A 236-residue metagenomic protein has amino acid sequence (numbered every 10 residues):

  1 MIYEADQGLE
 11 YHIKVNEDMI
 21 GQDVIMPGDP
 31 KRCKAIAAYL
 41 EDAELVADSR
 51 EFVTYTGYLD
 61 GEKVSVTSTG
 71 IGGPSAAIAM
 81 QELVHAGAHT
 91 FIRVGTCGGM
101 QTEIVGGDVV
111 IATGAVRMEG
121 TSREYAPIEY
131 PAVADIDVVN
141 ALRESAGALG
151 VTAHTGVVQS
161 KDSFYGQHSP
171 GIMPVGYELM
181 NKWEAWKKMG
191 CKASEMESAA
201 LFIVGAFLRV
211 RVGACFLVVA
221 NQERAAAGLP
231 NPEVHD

Functional and structural regions predicted by a protein language model:
M1-A141: Metabolite-binding pocket within alpha/beta catalytic cores that recognizes anionic/polar moieties
C97-G98, S160, A200, V219: Conserved beta-strand edge residues that scaffold enzyme active sites
M100-T102, E119-G120, D162-S169, E223: Short acidic/glycine-rich loop or secondary-structure boundary segments that cap or lie
D108-I111, I172, N231-E233: Short, hinge-like loop/turn segments at secondary-structure boundaries
G114-M118, L217-R224: Short connector loops/turns at beta-strand edges and beta->alpha or beta->beta junctions
V133-G190: Active-site rim beta-loop-alpha module in soluble metabolic enzymes
K182-N221: A C-terminal functional module that forms or caps the active site or interfaces directly with catalytic machinery
Q222-D236: His/Asp/Glu-rich mid-to-C-terminal helical/loop segments that flank catalytic regions of hydrolases
